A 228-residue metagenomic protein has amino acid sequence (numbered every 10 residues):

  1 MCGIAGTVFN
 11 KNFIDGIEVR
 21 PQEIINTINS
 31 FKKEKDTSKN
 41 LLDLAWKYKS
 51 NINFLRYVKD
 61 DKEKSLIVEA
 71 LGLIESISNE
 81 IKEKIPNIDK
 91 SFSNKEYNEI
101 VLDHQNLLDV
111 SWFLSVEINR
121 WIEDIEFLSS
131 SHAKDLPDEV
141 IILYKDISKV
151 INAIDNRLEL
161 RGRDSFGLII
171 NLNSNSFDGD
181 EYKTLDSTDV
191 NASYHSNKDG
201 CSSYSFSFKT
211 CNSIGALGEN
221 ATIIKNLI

Functional and structural regions predicted by a protein language model:
M1-I228: N-terminal segments that mediate ammonia production and transfer in glutamine-dependent amidotransferase systems
